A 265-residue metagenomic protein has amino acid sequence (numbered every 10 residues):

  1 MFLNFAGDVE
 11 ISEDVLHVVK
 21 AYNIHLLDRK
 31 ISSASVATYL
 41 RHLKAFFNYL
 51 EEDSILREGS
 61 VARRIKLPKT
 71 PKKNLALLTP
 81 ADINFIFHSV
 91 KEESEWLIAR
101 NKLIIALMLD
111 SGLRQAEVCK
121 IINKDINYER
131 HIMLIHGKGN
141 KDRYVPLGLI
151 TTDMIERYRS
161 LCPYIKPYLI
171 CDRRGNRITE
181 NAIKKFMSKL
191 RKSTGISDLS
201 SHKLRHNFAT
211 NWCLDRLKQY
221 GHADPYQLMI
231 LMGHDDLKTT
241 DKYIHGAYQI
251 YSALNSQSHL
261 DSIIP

Functional and structural regions predicted by a protein language model:
M1-P265: Conserved catalytic core of the tyrosine transesterase superfamily
